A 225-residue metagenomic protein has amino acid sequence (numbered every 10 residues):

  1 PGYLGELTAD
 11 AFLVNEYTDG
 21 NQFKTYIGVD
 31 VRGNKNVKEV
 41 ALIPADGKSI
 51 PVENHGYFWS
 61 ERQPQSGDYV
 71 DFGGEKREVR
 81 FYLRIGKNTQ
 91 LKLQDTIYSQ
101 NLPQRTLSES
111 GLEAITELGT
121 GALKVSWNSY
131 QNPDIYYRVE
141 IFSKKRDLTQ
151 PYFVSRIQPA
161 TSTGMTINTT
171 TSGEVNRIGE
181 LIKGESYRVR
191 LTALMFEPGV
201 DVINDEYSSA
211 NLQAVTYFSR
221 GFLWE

Functional and structural regions predicted by a protein language model:
P1-G33, S108-L118: Extracellular ectodomain segments of secreted/surface proteins
P1-L4, L91-S108: Proline/serine/threonine-rich low-complexity linkers at boundaries of modular beta-sandwich domains
V29-V31, T120-D134: Conserved aromatic anchor
V40-D71, R138-K183, L194: Recognizes extended acidic, P/S/T-rich segments that occur within or adjacent to Ig-like beta-sandwich modules
P64-Q100: A eukaryote-biased signal for short, well-structured alpha-helical docking elements
G74, Y82-I85, I178-E206: Beta-strand-rich modules
Q90-Q94, L194-E225: Extracellular fibronectin type III
V125-W127, V139, L191: An aromatic-rich alpha-helical recognition segment common to small helix-rich domains
